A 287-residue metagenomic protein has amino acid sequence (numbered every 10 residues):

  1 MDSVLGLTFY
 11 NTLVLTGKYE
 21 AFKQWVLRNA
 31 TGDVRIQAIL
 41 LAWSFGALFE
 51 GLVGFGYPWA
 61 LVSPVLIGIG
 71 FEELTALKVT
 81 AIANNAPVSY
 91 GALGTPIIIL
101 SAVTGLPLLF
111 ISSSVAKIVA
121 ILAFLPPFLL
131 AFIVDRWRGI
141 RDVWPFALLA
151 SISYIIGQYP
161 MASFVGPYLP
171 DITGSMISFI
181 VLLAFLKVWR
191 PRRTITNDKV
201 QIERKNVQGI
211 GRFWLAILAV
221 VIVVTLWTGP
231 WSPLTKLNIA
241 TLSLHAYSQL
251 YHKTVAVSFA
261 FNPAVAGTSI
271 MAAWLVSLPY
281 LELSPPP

Functional and structural regions predicted by a protein language model:
D2-E72, L77, L283-P287: Membrane-embedded alpha-helical segments and adjacent helix-loop junctions characteristic of multi-pass solute
S3-T8, G46, L122-I133, A150-A162 (+3 more regions): Hydrophobic core segments of alpha-helical transmembrane domains in multi-pass membrane transport and ion-translocation
V4-N11, W43-G51, A81-N85, A116-K117 (+2 more regions): Hydrophobic alpha-helical transmembrane segments of multi-pass small-molecule transporters/permeases
L13-F22, L129, I180-Q201, S269-P287: Juxtamembrane interface elements at the cytosolic ends of transmembrane helices in multi-pass membrane proteins
V34-I39, V143, A147, D171 (+3 more regions): Residue-level signature of transmembrane alpha-helical entry/exit and packing/kink sites in multi-pass membrane
A81-K187: Membrane-core helix-loop-helix motifs of multi-pass transport proteins
W137-L148, W189-R212: Flexible interhelical linker loops that connect adjacent transmembrane helices in multi-pass membrane transporters
Q201-P287: Transmembrane helical segments that form the transport core of multi-pass membrane transport proteins
